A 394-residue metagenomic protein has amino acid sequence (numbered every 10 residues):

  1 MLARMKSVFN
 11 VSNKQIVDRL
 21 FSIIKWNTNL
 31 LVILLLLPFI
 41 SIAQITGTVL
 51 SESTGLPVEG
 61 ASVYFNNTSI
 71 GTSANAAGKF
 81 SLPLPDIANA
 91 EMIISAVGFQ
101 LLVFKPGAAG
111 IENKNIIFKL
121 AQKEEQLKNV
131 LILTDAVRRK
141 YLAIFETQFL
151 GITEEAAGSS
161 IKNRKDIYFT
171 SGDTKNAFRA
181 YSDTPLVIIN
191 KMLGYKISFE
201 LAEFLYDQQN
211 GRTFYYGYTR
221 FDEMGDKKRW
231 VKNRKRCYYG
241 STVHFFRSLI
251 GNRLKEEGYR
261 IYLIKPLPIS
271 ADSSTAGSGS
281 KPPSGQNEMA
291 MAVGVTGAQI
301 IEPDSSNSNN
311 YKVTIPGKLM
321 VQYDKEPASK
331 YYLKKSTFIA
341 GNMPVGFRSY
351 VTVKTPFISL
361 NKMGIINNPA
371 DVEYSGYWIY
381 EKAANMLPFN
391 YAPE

Functional and structural regions predicted by a protein language model:
M1-T48: Bacterial Sec-dependent N-terminal signal peptides
I45, E52-N67: Short, ordered, surface-exposed loop/turn motifs in non-cytosolic proteins
I45-E52, G78-F80, I116-F118, N129-V130: A short, amphipathic beta-strand motif
F65, I93-F104: A short, solvent-exposed loop/turn motif at the edges and junctions of modular extracellular/periplasmic domains
S69-K79: Short, acidic Ser/Thr/Gly-rich low-complexity loop/linker segments typical of extracellular and cell-surface proteins
A88-M92: Exposed beta-strand face motif in extracellular beta-rich ectodomains
L101-K114: Structured interaction patches on ligand/partner-binding surfaces of diverse proteins
N115-E394: Surface-exposed, low-complexity/disordered segments and acidic/polar micro-motifs at processing/linker regions
